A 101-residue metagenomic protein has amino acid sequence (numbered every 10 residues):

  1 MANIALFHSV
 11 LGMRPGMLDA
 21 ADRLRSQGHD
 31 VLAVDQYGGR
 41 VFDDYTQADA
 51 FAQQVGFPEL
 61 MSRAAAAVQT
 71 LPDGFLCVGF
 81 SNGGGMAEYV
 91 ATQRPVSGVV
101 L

Functional and structural regions predicted by a protein language model:
A2-G74: Serine-hydrolase catalytic machinery in alpha/beta-hydrolase-like enzymes
Q27, R94-P95: Short, structured coil segments at secondary-structure junctions
G79-G83, A87: Gly/Ala-rich beta-loop-alpha elbow adjacent to hydrolase catalytic centers
Y89-Q93: Active-site signature of alpha/beta-hydrolase-fold catalytic machinery across serine- and Asp/Cys-nucleophile hydrolases
P95-L101: A conserved short beta-strand
